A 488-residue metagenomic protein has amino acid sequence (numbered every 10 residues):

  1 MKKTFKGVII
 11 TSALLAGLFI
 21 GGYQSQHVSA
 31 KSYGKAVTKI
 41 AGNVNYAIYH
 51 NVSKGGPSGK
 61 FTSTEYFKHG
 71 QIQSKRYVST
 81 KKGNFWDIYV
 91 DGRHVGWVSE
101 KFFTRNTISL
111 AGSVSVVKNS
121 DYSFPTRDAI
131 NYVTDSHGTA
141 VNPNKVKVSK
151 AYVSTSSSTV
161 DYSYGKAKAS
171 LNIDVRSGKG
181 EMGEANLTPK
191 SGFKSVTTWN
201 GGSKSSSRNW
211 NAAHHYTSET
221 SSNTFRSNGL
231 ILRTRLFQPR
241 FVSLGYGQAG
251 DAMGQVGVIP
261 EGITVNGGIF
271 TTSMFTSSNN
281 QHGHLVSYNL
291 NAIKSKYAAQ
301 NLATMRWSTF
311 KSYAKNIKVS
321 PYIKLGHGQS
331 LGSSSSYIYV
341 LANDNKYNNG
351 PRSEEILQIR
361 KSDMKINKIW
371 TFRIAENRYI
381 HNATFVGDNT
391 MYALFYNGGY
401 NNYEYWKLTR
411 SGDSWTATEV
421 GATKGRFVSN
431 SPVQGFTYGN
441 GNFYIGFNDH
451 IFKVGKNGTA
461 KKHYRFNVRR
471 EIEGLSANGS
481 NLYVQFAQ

Functional and structural regions predicted by a protein language model:
M1-V28: Sec-dependent N-terminal signal peptides of Gram-positive bacterial secreted proteins and lipoproteins
S29-D87: Beta-loop motif signature
K31-K54, N106-A140: Solvent-exposed, low-complexity, repeat-rich "mucin-like" stalks and linkers
Y89-T107: Boundary regions of SH3-family modules and the immediately adjacent low-complexity/disordered segments in eukaryotic
H137-G180: Serine/threonine-rich, repeat-prone extracellular segments and beta-strand-based repeat modules of secreted/surface
A185-G254, N266-N316, P351: Beta-propeller domains
Q255-G262, I323-S330, R373-D388, R426-T437 (+1 more regions): Repeated scaffold domains used in trafficking and secretory/extracellular systems, primarily beta-propellers
S278-Y297, K346-Q358, G399-R410, N448-G455 (+1 more regions): Structural motif
